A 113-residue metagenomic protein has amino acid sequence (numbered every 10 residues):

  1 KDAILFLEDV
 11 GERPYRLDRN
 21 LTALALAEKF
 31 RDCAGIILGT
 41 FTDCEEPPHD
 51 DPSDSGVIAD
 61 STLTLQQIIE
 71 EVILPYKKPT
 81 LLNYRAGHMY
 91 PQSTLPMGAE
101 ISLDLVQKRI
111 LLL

Functional and structural regions predicted by a protein language model:
D2-A23: Conserved mixed alpha/beta catalytic, RNA-binding, or beta-rich assembly cores of soluble enzyme, regulatory
R16-L113: C-terminal active-site/capping subdomain that shapes the small-molecule cofactor and substrate pocket of enzyme
